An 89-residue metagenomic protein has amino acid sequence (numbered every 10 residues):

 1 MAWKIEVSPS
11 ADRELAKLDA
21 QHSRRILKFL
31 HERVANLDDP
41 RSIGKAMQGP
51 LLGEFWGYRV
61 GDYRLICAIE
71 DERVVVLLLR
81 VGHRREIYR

Functional and structural regions predicted by a protein language model:
M1-D62, E70-V75, E86-R89: Basic, Lys/Arg-enriched alpha-helical interface segments
C67: Short, charged interaction patches at domain edges and termini
G82: Residues forming the ATP-binding cleft of Hanks-type serine/threonine protein kinase domains
